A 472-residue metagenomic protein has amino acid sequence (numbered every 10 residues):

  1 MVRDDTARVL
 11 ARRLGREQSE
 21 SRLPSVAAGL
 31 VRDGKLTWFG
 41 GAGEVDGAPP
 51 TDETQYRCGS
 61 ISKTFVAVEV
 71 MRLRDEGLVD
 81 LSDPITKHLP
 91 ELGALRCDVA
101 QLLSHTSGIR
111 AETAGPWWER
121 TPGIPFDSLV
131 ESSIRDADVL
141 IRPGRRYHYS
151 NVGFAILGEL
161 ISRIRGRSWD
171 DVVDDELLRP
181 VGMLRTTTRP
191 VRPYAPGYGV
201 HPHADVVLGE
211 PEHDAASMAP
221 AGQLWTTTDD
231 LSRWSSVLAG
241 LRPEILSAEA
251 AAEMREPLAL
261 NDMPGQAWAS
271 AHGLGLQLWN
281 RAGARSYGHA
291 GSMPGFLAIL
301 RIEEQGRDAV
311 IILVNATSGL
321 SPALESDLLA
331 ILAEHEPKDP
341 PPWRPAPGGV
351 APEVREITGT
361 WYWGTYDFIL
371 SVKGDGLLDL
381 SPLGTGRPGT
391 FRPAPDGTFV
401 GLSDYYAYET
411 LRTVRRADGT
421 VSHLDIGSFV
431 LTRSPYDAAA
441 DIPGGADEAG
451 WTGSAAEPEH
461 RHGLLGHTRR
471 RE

Functional and structural regions predicted by a protein language model:
V2-C58, L78-D83, I124, E131-A137: Short, conserved catalytic-motif segment at the N-terminal edge
Q18-L23, G291-M293, Y405: Short loop/turn motifs at secondary-structure junctions and domain boundaries
R32-G41, L95-P294, I299: Short, surface-exposed loop or secondary-structure junction motifs that flank catalytic or metal-binding residues
W38, H289, I299-A316, S422-I426: Short, well-ordered beta-strand elements
Y56-G59, Y147-Y149: Catalytic tyrosine of NAD(P)H-dependent dehydrogenase/reductases that use a Tyr as the general acid/base
L81-A94, V181: Short, glycine/proline-biased beta-turn/loop segments that scaffold the active-site neighborhood
S326-E472: Peripheral terminal and inter-domain segments
